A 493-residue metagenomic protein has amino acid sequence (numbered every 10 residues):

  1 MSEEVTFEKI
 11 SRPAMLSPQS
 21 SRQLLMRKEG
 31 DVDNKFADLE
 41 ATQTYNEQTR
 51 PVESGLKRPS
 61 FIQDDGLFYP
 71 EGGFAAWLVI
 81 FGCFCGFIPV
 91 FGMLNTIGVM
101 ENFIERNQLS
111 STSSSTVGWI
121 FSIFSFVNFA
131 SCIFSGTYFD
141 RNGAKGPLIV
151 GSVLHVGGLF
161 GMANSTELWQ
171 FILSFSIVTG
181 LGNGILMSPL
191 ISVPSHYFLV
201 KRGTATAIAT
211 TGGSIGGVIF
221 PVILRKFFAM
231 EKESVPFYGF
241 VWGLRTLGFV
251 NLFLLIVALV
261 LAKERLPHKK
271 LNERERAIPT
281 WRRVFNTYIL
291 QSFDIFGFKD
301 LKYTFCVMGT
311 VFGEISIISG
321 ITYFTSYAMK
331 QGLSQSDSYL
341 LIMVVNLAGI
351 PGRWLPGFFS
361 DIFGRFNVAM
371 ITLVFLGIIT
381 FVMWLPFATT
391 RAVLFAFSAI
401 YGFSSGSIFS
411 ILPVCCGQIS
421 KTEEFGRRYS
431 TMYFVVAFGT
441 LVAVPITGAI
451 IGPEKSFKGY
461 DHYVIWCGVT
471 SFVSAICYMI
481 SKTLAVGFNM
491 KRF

Functional and structural regions predicted by a protein language model:
M1-G73, K270-L290, G487-F493: Intrinsically disordered, low-complexity terminal tails of fungal membrane proteins
F84, I88, H155-L159, L168-L186 (+4 more regions): Hydrophobic core of transmembrane alpha-helices in multi-pass small-molecule transporters, especially MFS/SLC-type
P89, M93-I104, P221, I295-F358 (+2 more regions): Extracytoplasmic gate region of multi-pass secondary transporters
I104, S176, N183-F198, R202-T206 (+2 more regions): Intracellular juxtamembrane helix-capping segments at the cytosolic ends of symmetry-related transmembrane helices
I104-E105, Y138-F139, I219-F237, A328-M329 (+2 more regions): Interfacial helix-cap and linker-helix signal at transmembrane-aqueous boundaries of multi-pass secondary transporters
A130-Q170, S360: Conserved MFS/SLC helix-loop-helix module at the cytosolic interface between two early adjacent transmembrane helices
Q331-L333, D337, M343-G349, R353-L355 (+2 more regions): C-terminal transmembrane helical hairpin of 12-TM major facilitator-type secondary transporters
I419-F457, C467: A late C-terminal transmembrane helix in Major Facilitator Superfamily
